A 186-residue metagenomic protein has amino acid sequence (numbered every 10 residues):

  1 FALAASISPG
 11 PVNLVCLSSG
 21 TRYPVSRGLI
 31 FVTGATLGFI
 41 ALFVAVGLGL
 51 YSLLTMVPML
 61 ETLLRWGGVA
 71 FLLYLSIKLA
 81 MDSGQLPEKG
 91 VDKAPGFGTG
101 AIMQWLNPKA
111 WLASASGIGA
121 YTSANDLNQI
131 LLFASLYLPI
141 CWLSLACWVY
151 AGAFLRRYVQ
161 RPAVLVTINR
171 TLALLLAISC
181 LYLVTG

Functional and structural regions predicted by a protein language model:
F1-E61, S116-L136: Juxtamembrane transmembrane-helix termini in multi-pass membrane transport proteins
L3, I7, I40-A41, I77 (+3 more regions): Hydrophobic/aromatic residues within the transmembrane alpha-helices of Major Facilitator Superfamily
V12, G38-L50, L72-L75, W111 (+1 more regions): Alpha-helical transmembrane segments and their lipid-water interface positions in multi-pass membrane proteins
R27, T62-R65, D92-G96, Q129-F133 (+1 more regions): Residue-level signature of transmembrane alpha-helical entry/exit and packing/kink sites in multi-pass membrane
F43-L48, L106-G117, L175-G186: Hydrophobic alpha-helical transmembrane segments in multi-pass integral membrane proteins
M56-G84, C141-W148, Q160-G186: Selective transmembrane alpha-helices of multi-pass membrane proteins
M81-P95: Flexible cytoplasmic inter-helical loops of multi-pass small-molecule transporters
